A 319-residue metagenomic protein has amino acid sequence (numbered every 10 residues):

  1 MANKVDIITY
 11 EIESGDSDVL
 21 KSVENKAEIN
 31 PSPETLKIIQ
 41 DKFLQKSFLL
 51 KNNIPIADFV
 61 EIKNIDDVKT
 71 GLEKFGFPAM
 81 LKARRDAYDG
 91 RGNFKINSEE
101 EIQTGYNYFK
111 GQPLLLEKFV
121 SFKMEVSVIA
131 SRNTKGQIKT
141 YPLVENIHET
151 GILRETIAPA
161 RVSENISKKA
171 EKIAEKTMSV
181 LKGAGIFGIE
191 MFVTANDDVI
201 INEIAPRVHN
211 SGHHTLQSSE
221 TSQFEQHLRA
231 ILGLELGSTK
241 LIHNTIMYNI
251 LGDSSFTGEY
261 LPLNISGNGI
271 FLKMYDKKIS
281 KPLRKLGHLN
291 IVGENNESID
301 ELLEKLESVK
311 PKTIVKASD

Functional and structural regions predicted by a protein language model:
N3-D41, N53-K63, A87: A short, GP-enriched loop/loop-strand-helix hinge that lies immediately N-terminal to, or at the N-terminal rim
I8, V128, L289: Residue-level signal for inorganic ion chemistry
I38-S127, S131-T150, R154-V180, E297: Active-site nucleotide/adenylate-binding loops and adjacent lid/helix of ATP-dependent enzymes
D58, P78-L81, P113-E117, F187-G188 (+2 more regions): A short linear hydrophobic-aromatic micro-motif
A130-T134, M191-A195, D276: Short, low-complexity Ser/Thr-rich regulatory SLiMs
K139, F187, V199-E203: Protein kinase-like catalytic core scaffold
K169-I189, A195, A205-D253: Active-site "cap" helix and flanking loop/linker of ATP-utilizing ligase/carboxylase catalytic domains
R229-D319: Peripheral (often C-terminal) accessory segments that flank ATP-dependent C-N-forming ligase machineries
